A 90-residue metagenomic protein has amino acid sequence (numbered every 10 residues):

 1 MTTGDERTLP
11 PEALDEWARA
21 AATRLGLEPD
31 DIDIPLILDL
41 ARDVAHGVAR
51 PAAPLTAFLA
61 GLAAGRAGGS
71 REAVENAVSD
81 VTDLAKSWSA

Functional and structural regions predicted by a protein language model:
T2-E6, A21-A22, G69-A90: C-terminal binding/interaction regions
L9-P35: An acidic intrinsically disordered interaction segment
L27, R50, L84-S87: A structural signal for alpha-helix termini and helix-coil/disorder junctions
P29-A67: Amphipathic, hydrophobic secondary-structure cores in small proteins
